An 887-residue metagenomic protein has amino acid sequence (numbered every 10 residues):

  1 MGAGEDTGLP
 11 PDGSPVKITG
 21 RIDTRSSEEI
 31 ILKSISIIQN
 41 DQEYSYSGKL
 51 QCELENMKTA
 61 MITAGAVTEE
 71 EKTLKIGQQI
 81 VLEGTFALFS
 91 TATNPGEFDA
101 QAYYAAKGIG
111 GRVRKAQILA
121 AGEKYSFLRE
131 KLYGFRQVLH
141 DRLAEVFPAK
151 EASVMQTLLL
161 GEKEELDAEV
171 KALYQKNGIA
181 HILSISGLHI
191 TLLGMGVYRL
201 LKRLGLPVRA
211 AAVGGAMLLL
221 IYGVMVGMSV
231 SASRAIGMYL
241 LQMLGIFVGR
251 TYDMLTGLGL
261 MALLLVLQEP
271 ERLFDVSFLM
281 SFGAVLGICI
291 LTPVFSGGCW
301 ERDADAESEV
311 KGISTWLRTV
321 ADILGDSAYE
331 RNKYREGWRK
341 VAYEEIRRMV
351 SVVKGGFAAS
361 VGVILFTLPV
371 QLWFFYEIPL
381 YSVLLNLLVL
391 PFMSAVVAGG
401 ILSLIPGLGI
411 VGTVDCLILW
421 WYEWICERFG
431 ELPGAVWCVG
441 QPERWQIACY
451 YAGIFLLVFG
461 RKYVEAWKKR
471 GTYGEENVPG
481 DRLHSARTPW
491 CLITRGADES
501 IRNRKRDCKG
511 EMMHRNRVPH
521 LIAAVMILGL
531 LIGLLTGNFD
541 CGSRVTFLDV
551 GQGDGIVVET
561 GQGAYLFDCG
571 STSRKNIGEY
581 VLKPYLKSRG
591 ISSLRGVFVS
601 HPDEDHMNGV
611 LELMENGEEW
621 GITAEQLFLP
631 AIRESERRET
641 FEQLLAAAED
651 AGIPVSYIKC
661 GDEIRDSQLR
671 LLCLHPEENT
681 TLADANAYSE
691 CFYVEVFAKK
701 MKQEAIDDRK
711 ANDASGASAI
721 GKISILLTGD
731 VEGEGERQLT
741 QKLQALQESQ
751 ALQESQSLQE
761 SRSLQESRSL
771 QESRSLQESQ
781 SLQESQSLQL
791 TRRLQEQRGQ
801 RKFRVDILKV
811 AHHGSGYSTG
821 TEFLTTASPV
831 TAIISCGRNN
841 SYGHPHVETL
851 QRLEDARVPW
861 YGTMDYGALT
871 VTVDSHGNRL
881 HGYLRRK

Functional and structural regions predicted by a protein language model:
G2-H181, E579-P584, S593, E634-S635 (+4 more regions): Membrane-interface helix/helix-cap signal primarily in integral membrane proteins
M57-E70, E301-W338, A466-R515, F697-G721 (+1 more regions): Intrinsically disordered, low-complexity terminal tails and inter-domain linkers enriched for S/T/G/P/D/E
G84, L158, S186, G227 (+17 more regions): Divalent metal-coordination and catalytic microenvironments
Y104-M238, M243, R348, L365 (+5 more regions): Aromatic-rich juxtamembrane segments at the membrane interface
M228-W467, G471-Y473, P489-I493, R737 (+4 more regions): Internal transmembrane alpha-helical bundles of multi-pass membrane proteins
P270-F274, E427-G453, V458-L483, R487-D498 (+5 more regions): Core dinuclear metal-dependent hydrolase active-site scaffold
V478, H484, E499, D507 (+4 more regions): Binuclear metal-dependent hydrolase catalytic cores
N576-Y585, V599-N616, L674-V830, I834-P845: Active-site-proximal loop/helix segments of hydrolase catalytic cores
